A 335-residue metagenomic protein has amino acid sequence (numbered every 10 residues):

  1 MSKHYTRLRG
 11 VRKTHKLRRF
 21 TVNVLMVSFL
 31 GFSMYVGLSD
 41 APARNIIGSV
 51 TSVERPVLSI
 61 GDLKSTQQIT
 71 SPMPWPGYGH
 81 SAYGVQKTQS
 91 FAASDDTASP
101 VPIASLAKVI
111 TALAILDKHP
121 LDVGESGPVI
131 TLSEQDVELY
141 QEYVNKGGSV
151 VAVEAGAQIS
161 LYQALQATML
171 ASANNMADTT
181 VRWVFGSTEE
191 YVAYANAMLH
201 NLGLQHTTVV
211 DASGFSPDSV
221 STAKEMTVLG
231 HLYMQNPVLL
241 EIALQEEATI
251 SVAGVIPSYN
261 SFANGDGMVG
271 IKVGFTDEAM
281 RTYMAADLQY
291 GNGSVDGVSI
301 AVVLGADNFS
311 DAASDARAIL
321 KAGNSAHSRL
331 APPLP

Functional and structural regions predicted by a protein language model:
M1-L17: N-terminal Lys/Arg-rich, disordered targeting/topogenic segments
K16-N23, G31-A92, S99, F185-P335: Penicillin-recognizing serine hydrolase domain
K87, A107, E134-D136, A157 (+7 more regions): A mature extracytoplasmic/lumenal domain signature
I103-I130, M226: Active-site SXXK
K108-T111, A164, T168-F185, E189-Y191 (+2 more regions): Alpha-helical scaffold elements that line and support the substrate/ligand-binding pocket of soluble hydrolases
D117-D136, P237-Q245: Short, well-structured active-site flanking segments
G127, V153-G156, P333: Glycine-centered loop/turn motifs
E138-D178, I256-I271, F275-D277, Q289-Y290: Conserved catalytic neighborhood of penicillin-recognizing serine enzymes
